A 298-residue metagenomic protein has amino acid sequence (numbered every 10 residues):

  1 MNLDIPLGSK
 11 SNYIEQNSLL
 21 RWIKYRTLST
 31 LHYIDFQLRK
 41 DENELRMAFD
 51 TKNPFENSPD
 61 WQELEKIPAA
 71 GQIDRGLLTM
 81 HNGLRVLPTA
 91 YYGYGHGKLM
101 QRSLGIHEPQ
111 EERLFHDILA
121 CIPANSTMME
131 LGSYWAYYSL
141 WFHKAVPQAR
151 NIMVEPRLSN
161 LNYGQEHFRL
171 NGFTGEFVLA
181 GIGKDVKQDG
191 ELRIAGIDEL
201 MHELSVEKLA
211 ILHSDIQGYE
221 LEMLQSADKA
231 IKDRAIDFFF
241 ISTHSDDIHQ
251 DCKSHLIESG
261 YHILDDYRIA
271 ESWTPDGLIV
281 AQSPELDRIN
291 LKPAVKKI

Functional and structural regions predicted by a protein language model:
M1-V154, N162-G164, E176, I263 (+1 more regions): S-adenosyl-L-methionine
G93, A180, S214: Cofactor-binding loops of NAD(P)H-dependent oxidoreductases, dominated by short-chain dehydrogenase/reductases
L104-E111, D189, R193, I216 (+1 more regions): Phosphate/oxyanion-binding active-site loops and adjacent basic polyanion-contact surfaces
Q110, L114-D117, G196-E199, M223-S226: Well-ordered alpha-helical segments embedded in enzymatic catalytic cores
F115, F142, G164, F168 (+2 more regions): Hydrophobic packing residues within well-ordered alpha-helices of enzyme cores
S133-W135, L158, K184, I216-G218 (+1 more regions): Short, glycine/acidic-enriched loop or turn micro-motifs at the edges of active sites
A149-M153, E199-I298: Conserved acidic-Pro-Pro-aromatic motif
R157-V206: S-adenosyl-L-methionine
